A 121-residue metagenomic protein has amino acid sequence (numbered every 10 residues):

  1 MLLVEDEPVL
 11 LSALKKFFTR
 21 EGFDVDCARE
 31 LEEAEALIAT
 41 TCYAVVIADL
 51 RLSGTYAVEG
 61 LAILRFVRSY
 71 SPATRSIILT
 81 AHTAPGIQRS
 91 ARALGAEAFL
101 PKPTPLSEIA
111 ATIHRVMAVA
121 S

Functional and structural regions predicted by a protein language model:
E5: Conserved acidic carboxylate
P8-D26: Two-component/phosphorelay signaling modules centered on CheY-like receiver
K15, C27-V45, S53, S69: Acidic, metal-coordinating helix/loop segments flanking the phosphotransfer/catalytic sites of two-component signaling
A36, V58-A73: Short amphipathic alpha-helix used as the core "switch/output" element in two-component signaling
V58, A62, T83-L100: Alpha4 helix (beta4-alpha4-beta5 surface) of REC/receiver domains from two-component response regulators
G86, T104-H114: C-terminal output helix
H114-S121: The C-terminal output helix
